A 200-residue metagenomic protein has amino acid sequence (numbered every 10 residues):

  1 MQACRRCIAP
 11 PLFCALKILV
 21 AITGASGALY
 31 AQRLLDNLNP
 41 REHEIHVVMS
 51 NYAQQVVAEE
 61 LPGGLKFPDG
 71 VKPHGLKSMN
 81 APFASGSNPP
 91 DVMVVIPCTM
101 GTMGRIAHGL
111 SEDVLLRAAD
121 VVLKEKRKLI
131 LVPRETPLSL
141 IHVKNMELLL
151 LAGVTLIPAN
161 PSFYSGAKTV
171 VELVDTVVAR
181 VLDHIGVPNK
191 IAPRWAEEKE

Functional and structural regions predicted by a protein language model:
C4-C7, C14: Cysteine-centered motifs
L12-E200: A cross-family phosphate/adenosyl-ligand binding-site feature
